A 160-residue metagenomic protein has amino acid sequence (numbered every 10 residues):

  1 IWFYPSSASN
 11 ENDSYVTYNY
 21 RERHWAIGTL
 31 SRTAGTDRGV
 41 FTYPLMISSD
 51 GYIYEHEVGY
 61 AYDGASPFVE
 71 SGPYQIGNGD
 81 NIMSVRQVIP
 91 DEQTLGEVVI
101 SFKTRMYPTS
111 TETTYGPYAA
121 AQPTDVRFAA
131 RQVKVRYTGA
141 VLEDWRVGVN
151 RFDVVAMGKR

Functional and structural regions predicted by a protein language model:
I1-R160: Beta-sheet repeat architectures centered on beta-propellers
